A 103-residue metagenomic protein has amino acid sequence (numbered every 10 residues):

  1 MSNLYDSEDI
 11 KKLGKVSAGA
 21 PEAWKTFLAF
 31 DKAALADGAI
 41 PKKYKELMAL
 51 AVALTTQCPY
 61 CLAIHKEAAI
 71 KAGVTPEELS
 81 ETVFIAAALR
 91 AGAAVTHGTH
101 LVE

Functional and structural regions predicted by a protein language model:
M1-E46, H97-E103: Acidic, glycine/proline-rich low-complexity segments that act as flexible tails and inter-domain linkers
N3, T75-E103: C-terminal structural segments of small proteins and small subunits
W24, A63-E78: Iron-sulfur (Fe-S) cluster-binding segments and ferredoxin-like electron-carrier domains, especially [2Fe-2S]
F27, D31, L47-L54, T82-L89 (+1 more regions): Short alpha-helical scaffolding segments that buttress acidic/His motifs in well-ordered protein cores
K43-K45, K66, R90: Basic side chains
A53-T56, I70: Short coil/turn segments at secondary-structure boundaries
C58-C61: Short cysteine clusters
